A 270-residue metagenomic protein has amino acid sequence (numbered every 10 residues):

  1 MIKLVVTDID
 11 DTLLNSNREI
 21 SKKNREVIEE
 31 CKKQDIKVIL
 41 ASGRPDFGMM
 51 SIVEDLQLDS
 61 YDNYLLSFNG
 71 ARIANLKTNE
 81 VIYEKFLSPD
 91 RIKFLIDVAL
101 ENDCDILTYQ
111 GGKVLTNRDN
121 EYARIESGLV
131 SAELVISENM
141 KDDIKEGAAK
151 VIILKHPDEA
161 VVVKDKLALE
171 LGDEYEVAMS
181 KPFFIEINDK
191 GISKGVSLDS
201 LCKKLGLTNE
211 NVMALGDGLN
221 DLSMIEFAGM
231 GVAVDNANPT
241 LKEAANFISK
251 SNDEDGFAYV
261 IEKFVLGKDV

Functional and structural regions predicted by a protein language model:
M1-L4, S21, E186-V270: Mg2+-dependent phosphoryl-transfer enzymes with acidic/Ser/Thr/Gly-rich catalytic loops
M1-T7, E26-E29, K33, L169: Non-catalytic pre-domain segments flanking phosphatase-related domains
K3-R18: Asp-based phosphoryl-transfer active-site loop
K22-Y122: Active-site phosphate-binding/coordination module
C31, S42, N69, V151 (+3 more regions): Residue-level signal for inorganic ion chemistry
D35-I39, N63, K150, E210-N211 (+1 more regions): Short active-site oxyanion
L56, Y61, N69, L171 (+2 more regions): Short, structured coil segments at secondary-structure junctions
V98, N102-L215, L219-L222, N236: Conserved acidic, metal-coordinating active-site core of Asp-based, Mg2+-dependent phosphoryl-transfer enzymes
